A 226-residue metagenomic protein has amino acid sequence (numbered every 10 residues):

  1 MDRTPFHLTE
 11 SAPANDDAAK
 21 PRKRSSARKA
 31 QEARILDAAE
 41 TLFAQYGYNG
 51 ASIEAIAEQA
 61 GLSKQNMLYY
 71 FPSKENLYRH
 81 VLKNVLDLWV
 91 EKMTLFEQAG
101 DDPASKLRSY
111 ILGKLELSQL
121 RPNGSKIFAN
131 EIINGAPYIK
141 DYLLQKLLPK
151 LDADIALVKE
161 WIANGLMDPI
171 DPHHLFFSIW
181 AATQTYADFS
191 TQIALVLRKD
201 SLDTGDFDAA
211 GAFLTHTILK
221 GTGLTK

Functional and structural regions predicted by a protein language model:
M1-A19, E116, L120, L148-D168 (+1 more regions): C-terminal peripheral helix-coil segments that are non-catalytic and often amphipathic
M1-S25, D37-T41, G50-S52, A60 (+1 more regions): Short glycine/proline-centered loop/turn elements that form peptide/ligand docking sites
Q31-A39, I56, V81-V85, W89 (+1 more regions): Generic hydrophobic, amphipathic alpha-helix propensity
R34, L42-N76, H80: Helix-turn-helix
I35-F43, K114, I218: Short hydrophobic clusters on alpha-helical segments that form packing/core surfaces in small helical domains
R79-S109, L157-E160: Amphipathic alpha-helical linker/stalk segments
T94-G124, N164, P172-I179, D208-G211: Hydrophobic alpha-helical connector segments
K106, Q119-D141, F189-R198: Amphipathic alpha-helical segments used for helix-helix packing
